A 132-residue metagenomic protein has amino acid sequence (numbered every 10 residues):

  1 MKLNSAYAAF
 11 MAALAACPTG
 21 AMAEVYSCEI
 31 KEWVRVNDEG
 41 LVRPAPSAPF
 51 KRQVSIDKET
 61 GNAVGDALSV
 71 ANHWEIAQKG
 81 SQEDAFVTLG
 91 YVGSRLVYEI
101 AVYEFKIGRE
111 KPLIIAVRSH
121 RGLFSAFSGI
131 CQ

Functional and structural regions predicted by a protein language model:
M1-A9: Bacterial N-terminal signal peptides that target proteins for export
A9-M11, A21: Cleavable N-terminal signal peptides
A16-G20: N-terminal signal peptide c-region/cleavage motif recognized by signal peptidases
E24-N62, V97-F105: Short, solvent-exposed loop/hinge segments that bridge or flank secondary-structure elements
V54-N62, S81-A85, V102-I114, Q132: Short, solvent-exposed coil/turn segments at beta-strand boundaries
T60-E99: Contiguous, well-ordered beta-strand patches that form the walls/edges of small beta-barrel/beta-sandwich domains
I114-F124: Short, exposed beta-strand-loop hairpins at the edges of beta-sheets in extracellular/periplasmic proteins
F124-C131: Short, low-complexity, Pro/Ser/Thr/Gly-rich segments in the mature regions of secreted, periplasmic
